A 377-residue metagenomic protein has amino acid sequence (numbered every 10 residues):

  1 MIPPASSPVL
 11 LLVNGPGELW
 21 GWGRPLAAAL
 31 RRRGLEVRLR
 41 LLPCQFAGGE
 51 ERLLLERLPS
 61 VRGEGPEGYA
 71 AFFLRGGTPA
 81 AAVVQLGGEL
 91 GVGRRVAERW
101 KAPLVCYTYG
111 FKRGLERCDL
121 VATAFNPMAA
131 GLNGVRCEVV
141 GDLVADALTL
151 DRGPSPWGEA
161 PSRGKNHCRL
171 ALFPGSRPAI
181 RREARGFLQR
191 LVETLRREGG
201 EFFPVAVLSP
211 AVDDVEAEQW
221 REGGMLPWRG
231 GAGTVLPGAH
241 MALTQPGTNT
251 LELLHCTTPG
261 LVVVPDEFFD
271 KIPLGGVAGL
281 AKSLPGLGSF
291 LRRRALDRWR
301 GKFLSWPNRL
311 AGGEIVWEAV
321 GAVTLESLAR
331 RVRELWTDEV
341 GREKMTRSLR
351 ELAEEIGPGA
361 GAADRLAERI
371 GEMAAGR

Functional and structural regions predicted by a protein language model:
M1-R377: Nucleotide-activated sugar donor-binding and catalytic core shared by glycosyltransferases and related lipid-linked
